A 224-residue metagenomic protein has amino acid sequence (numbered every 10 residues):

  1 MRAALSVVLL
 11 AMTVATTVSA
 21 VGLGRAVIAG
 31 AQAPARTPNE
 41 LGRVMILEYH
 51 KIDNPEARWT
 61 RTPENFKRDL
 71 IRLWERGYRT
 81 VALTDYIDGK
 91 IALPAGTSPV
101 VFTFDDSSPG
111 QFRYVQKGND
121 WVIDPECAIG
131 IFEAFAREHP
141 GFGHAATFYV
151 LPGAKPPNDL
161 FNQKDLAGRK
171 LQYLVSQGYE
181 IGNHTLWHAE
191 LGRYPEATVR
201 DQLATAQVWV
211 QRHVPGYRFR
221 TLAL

Functional and structural regions predicted by a protein language model:
M1-A4: Positively charged n-region of N-terminal signal peptides that target proteins for export
V7-A20: Bacterial N-terminal signal peptides
T17-Q32: C-terminal region of N-terminal signal peptides and the immediate post-cleavage residues of exported proteins
P34-Y173, Q177, A189, A204-R212 (+2 more regions): Active-site beta->alpha N-cap acidic-glycine motif
G182-R193: Substrate-binding clefts and substrate-entry loops adjacent to catalytic sites of polymer-processing enzymes acting on
R193-R200: Histidine/acidic-residue-rich catalytic or RNA/ligand-binding cores of hydrolases and nuclease-related proteins
